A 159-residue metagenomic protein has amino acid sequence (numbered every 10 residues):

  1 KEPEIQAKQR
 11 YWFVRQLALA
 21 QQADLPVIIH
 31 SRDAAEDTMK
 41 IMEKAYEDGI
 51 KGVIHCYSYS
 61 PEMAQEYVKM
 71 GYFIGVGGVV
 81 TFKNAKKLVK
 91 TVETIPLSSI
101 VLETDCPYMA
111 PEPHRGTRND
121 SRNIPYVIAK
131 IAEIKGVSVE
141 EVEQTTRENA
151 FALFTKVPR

Functional and structural regions predicted by a protein language model:
K1-E4, D48, G116, G136-E141: Short, glycine- and charge-enriched coil/turn segments that flank and shape catalytic ligand pockets
K1-E4, P26, V76, E112-R115 (+1 more regions): Conserved short-loop catalytic and cofactor-binding motifs
K1-Y11, R115-R122: Alpha-helix N-cap and loop-to-helix initiation/capping positions
I5-V101: Catalytic pocket-lining loop regions of alpha/beta-barrel enzymes, especially the amidohydrolase/enolase/GH5 lineages
L19, R122-R159: Mid-to-C-terminal alpha-helical segments outside catalytic/metal-binding sites
I41, P111-E112, L153: Residues that scaffold the ATP/ADP-binding catalytic core of kinase and kinase-like folds
I74, Y108, A152: Active-site micro-motifs of SAM-dependent methyltransferase domains
S98-D120: Short acidic/histidine-rich active-site segments
